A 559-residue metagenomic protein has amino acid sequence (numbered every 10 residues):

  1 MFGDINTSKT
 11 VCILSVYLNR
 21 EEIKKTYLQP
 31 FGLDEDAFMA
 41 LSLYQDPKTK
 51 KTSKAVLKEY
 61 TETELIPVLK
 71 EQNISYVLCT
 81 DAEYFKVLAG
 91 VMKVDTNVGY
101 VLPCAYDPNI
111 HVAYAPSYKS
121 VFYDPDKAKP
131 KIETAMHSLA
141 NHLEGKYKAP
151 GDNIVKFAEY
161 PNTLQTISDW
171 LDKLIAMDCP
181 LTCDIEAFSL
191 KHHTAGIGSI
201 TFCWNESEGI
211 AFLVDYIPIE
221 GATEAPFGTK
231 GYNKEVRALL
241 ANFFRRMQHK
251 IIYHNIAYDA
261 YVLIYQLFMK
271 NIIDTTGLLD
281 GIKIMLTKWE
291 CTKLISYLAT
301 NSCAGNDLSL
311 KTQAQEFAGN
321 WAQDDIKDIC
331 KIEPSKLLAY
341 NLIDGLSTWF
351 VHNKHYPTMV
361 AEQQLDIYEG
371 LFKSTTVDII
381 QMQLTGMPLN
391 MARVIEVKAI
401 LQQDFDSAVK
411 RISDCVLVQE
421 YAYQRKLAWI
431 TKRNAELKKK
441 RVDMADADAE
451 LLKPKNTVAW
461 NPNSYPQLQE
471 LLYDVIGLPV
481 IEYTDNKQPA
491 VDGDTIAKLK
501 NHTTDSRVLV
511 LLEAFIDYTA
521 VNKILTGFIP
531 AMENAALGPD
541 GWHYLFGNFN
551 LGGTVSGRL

Functional and structural regions predicted by a protein language model:
M1-A149: A polyanion-binding, active-site-adjacent surface
I5-I13, Y17-M39, A149-S309: Conserved RNase H-like, two-metal-ion catalytic cores of nucleic-acid enzymes
K25, A89-D126, C203-S207, A257-I332 (+1 more regions): Metal-dependent phosphoesterase core characteristic of DEDDh/y 3'-5' exonuclease domains
Y60-E64, K131-S138, T166-D169, E235-L239 (+1 more regions): Well-ordered alpha-helical segments embedded in enzymatic catalytic cores
E71-Q72, N242-Q248, E450-L452: Short, surface-exposed connector motifs at secondary-structure boundaries
N73-Y76, R246-I251, T457-A459: Short active-site oxyanion
E83-F85, Y258, Q467: Alpha-helix capping/helix-boundary segments
E144-A225, G281-I282, G305, E316-F317 (+2 more regions): Conserved "right-hand" nucleotidyltransferase catalytic core of DNA-directed polymerases
